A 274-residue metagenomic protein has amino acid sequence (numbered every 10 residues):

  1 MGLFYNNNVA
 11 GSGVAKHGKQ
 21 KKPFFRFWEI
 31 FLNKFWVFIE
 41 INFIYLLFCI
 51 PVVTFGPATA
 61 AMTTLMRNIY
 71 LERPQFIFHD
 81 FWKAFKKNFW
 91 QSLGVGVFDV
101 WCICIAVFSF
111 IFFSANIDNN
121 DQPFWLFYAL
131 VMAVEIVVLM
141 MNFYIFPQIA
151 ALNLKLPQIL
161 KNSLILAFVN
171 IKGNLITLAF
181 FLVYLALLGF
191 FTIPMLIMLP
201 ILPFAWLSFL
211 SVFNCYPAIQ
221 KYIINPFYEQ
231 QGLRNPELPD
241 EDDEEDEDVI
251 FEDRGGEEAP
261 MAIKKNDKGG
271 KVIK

Functional and structural regions predicted by a protein language model:
M1-I117, F124-W125, M141-F143, Q148-N162 (+2 more regions): Helix-coil boundary and N-terminal low-complexity module in membrane systems
F124-V138: Alpha-helical transmembrane segments
